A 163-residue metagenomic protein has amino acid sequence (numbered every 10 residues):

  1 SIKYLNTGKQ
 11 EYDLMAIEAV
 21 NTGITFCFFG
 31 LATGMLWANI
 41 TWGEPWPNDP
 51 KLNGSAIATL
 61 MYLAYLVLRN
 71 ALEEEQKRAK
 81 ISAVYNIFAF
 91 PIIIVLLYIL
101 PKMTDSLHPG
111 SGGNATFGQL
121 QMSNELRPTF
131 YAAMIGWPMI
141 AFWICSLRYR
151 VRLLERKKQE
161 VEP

Functional and structural regions predicted by a protein language model:
S1-P163: Polytopic transmembrane helical bundles with strong interfacial aromatic enrichment
